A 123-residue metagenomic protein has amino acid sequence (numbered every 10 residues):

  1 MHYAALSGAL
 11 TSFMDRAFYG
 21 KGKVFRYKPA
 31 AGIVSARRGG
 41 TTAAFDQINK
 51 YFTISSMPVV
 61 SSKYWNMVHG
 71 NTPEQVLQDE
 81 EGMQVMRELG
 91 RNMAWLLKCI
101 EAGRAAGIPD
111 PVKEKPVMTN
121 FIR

Functional and structural regions predicted by a protein language model:
M1-Y64: Helix-loop-strand module that forms the ligand-binding subsite of alpha/beta enzymes
V59-R123: Glycine-rich phosphate/pyrophosphate-binding loop and the adjoining helix
